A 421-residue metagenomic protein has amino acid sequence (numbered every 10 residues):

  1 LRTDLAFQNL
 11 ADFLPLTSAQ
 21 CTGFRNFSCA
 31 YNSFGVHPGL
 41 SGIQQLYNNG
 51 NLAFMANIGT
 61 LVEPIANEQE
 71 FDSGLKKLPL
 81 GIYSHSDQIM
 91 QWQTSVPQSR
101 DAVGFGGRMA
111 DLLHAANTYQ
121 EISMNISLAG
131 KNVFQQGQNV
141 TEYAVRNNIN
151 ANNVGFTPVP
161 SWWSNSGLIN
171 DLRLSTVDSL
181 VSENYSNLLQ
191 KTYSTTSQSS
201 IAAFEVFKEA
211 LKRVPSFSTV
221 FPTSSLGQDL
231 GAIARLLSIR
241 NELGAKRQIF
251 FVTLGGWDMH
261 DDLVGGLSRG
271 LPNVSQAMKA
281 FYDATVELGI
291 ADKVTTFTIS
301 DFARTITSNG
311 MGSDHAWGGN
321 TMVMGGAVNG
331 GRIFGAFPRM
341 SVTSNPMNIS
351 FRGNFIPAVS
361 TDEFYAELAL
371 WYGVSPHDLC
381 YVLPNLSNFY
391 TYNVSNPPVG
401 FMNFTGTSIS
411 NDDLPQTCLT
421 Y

Functional and structural regions predicted by a protein language model:
L1-Q276, A280-E287, T307, R332-Y421: Feature for exported/extracytoplasmic and membrane-associated proteins, marking the mature portion
R247-I249, A291, I299, A316-G319: Active-site lining segments that contact anionic ligands and/or coordinate catalytic metals
M278, T285-G310: Metal-dependent active-site segment of extracytoplasmic phospho-/sulfohydrolases and closely related
S300-R332: Histidine-centered active-site microenvironments of extracellular/periplasmic hydrolases and transferases
